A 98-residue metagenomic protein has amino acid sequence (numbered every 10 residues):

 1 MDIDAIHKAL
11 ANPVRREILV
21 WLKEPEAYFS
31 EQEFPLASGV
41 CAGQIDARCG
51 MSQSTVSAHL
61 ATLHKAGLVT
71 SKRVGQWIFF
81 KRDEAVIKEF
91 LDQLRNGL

Functional and structural regions predicted by a protein language model:
M1-H7: Short, Lys/Arg-enriched N-terminal segment that forms or immediately precedes the first helix of a structured domain
K8, V14-S52, I78-A85: N-terminal helix-turn-helix DNA-binding core of bacterial DNA-binding proteins
A47, A58, H64-K65: Alpha-helical residues within the helix-turn-helix
K65-V74, K81: Beta-hairpin "wing" of winged helix-turn-helix
V86-F90: Short, charged/polar, Gly/Pro-enriched secondary-structure boundary elements
Q93-L94: Residue-level signal for well-ordered alpha-helical positions
G97-L98: A common structural junction motif
